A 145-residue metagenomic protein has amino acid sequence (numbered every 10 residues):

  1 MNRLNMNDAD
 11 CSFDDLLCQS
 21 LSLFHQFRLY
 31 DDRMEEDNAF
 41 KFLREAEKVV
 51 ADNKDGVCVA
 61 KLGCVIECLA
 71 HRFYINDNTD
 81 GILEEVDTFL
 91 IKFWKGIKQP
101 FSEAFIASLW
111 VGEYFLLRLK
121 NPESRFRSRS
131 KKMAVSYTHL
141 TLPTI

Functional and structural regions predicted by a protein language model:
M1-S20, Q26-G56: Internal amphipathic alpha-helical repeat/solenoid segments
C18-Y30, G63-I75, V111-S124: Well-ordered alpha-helical scaffold segments within catalytic/enzyme domains
D31, E47, A51, Y74 (+2 more regions): Helix-capping and short linker residues that terminate individual alpha-solenoid repeat units
R44-V59, G63-G81: A broadly used, surface-exposed interaction patch
N78-D87, S130-A134: Alpha-helical repeat scaffolds
L83-E103: Asp-box/WD-like beta-propeller blade repeats and closely related beta-sheet repeat scaffolds
T138-T144: Conserved small/polar residues in nucleotide/adenosyl-binding loops
